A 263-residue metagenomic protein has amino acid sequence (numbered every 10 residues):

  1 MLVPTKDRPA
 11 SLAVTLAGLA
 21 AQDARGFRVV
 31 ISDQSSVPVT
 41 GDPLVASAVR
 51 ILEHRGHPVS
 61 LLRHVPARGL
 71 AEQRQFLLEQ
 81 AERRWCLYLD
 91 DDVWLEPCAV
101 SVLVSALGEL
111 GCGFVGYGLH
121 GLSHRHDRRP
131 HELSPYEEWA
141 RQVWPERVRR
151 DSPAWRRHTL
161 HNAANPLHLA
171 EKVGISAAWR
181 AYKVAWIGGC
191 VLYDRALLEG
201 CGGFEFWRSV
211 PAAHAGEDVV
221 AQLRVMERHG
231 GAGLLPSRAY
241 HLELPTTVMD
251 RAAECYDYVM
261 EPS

Functional and structural regions predicted by a protein language model:
R8-A21: Short, well-formed alpha-helical segments that are part of the catalytic scaffolds of diverse glycosyltransferases
V14, W179-A196, G200-S263: C-terminal catalytic/acceptor-binding lobe
G18-L62: Acidic donor-binding segment of Leloir-type glycosyltransferases
H64-A81: Glycine-rich, basic loop-to-helix element that forms the pyrophosphate-binding segment of sugar-nucleotide handling
C86: Short aromatic/hydrophobic "clamp" motif used to bind/position activated sugar donors
D90-W94: The conserved acidic donor/metal-binding loop of glycosyltransferases
V100-H158: Conserved donor NDP-sugar-binding/catalytic core segment of glycosyltransferases
R147-P166, V173-Y193: A recurrent flexible, glycine/aromatic-enriched loop bordering the glycosyltransferase active site that acts as
